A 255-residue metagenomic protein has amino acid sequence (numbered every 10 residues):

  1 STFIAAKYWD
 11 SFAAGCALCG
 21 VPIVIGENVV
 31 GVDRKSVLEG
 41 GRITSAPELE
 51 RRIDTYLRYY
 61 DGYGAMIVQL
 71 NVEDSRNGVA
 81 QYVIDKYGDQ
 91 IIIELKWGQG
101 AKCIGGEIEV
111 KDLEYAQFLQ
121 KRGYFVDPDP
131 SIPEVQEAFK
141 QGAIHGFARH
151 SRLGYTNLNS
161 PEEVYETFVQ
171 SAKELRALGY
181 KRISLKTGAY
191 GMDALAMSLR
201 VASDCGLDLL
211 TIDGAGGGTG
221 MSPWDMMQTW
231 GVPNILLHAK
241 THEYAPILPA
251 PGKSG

Functional and structural regions predicted by a protein language model:
S1-F118: N-terminal capping/small domains of soluble enzymes
I4-A14, Y124-F139, R200-C205, T211-I212 (+1 more regions): Solvent-exposed, charged interface segments at domain starts and junctions
I25-G31, W97-C103, G123-P130, G214-G217 (+1 more regions): Short C-terminal domain-edge/linker segments immediately following a structured domain
K35-G40, N71, I108-A116, P133-Q141 (+2 more regions): Noncatalytic linker/hinge segments flanking ATPase motor cores
E73-D85, D112-R122, G142-A148, M226-L237: Short secondary-structure transition/capping segments
I84-I93, K121-P128, I235-A245: A short, terminal or domain-edge coil/loop segment
Q90-G98, K102-I104, I108-Y190: Metal-dependent enolase-superfamily TIM-barrel catalytic cores that perform enediolate-based chemistry
G146-G255: Glycine-rich phosphate/ribose-binding loops and adjacent secondary-structure elements that form binding surfaces
